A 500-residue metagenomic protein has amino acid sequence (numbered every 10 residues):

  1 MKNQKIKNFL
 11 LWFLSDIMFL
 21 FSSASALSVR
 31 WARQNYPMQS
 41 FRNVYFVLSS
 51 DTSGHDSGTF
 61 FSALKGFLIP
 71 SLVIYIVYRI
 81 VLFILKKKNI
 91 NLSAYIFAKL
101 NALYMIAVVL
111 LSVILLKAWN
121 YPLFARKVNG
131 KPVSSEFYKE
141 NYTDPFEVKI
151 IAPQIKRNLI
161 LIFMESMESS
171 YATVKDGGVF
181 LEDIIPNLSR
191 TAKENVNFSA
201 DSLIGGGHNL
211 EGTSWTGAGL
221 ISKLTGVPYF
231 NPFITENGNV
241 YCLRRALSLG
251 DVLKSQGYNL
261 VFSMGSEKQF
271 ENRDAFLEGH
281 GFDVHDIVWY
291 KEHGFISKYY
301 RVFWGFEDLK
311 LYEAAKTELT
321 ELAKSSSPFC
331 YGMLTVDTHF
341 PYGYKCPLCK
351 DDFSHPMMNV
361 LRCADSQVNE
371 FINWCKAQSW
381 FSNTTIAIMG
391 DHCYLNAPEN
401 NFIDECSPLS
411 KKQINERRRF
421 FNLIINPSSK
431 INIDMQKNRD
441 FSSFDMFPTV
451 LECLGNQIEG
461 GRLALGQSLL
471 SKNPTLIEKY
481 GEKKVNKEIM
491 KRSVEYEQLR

Functional and structural regions predicted by a protein language model:
M1-G130: Transmembrane and membrane-interface helices of multi-pass, inner-membrane envelope-modifying transferases
P37-S40, V133-S134, Y138, S248 (+2 more regions): A diffuse structural propensity rather than consistent per-protein peaks
M38, R42, N101, A118-Y121 (+7 more regions): Generic intrinsically disordered, low-complexity segments enriched for polar/acidic and small residues
V44-Y45, F124, S134, Y138 (+3 more regions): Generic structural signal of hydrophobic/aromatic residues within well-ordered alpha-helices of folded domains
N129-F146: Short extracytoplasmic/periplasmic juxtamembrane "stem" segments immediately C-terminal to an N-terminal membrane anchor
D144-R500: Solvent-exposed soluble domains appended to multi-pass membrane proteins
